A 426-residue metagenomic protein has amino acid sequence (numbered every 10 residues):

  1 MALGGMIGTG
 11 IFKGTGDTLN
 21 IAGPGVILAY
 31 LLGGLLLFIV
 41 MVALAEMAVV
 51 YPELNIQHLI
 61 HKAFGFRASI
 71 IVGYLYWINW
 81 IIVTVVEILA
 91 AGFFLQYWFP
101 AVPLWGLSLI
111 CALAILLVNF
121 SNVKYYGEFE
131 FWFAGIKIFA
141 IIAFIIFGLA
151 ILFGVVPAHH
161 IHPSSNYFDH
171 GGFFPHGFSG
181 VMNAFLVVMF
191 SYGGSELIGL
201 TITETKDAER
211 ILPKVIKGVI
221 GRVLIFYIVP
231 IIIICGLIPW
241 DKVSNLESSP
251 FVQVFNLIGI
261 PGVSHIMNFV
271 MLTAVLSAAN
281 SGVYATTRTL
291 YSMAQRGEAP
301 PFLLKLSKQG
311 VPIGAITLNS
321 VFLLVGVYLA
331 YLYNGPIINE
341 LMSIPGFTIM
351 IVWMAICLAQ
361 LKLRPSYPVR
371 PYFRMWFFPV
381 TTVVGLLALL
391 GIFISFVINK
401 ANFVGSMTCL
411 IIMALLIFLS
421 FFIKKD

Functional and structural regions predicted by a protein language model:
F12, L75-L89, Y192-T205, P261-P301 (+2 more regions): Membrane-helix boundary/coupling elements in multi-pass transport proteins
K13-L107, V219-R222, I228-V229, G405-L415: Extracellular loop-to-transmembrane helix junctions
G16-A22, I27, A90-W105, K124-A134 (+5 more regions): Transmembrane helix-loop boundary segments of multi-pass membrane transporters
Q57-H61, G65, Y97, V215-N280 (+1 more regions): TM-loop-TM module centered on a large, flexible mid-protein loop between adjacent transmembrane helices in multi-pass
H58-A63, I88-S108, A140, I202-E209 (+3 more regions): Helix-loop-helix connectors at the membrane interface of multi-pass transporters/channels
G92, W105-H162, G193, I216-I220 (+4 more regions): Membrane-interface loop-to-helix entry segments
P100-P103, G135-F269: Helix-loop-helix junctions that connect adjacent transmembrane segments in multi-pass membrane transporters
W132-F133, L303-V311, M350-V404: C-terminal membrane-solvent junction of multi-pass transporters and transport-like membrane proteins
